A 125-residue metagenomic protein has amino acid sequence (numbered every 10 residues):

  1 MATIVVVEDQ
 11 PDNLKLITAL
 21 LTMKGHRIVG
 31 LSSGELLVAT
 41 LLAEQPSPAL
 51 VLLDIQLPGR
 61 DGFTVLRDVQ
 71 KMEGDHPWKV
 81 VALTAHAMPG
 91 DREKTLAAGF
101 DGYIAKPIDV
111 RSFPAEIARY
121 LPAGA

Functional and structural regions predicted by a protein language model:
E8: Conserved acidic carboxylate
P11-V29: Two-component/phosphorelay signaling modules centered on CheY-like receiver
D12, S33, D61-R67: Acidic catalytic/metal-coordinating carboxylates
G30-L50: Acidic, metal-coordinating helix/loop segments flanking the phosphotransfer/catalytic sites of two-component signaling
D54, T84: Active-site residues of response regulator receiver
P58, M88: The feature encodes the CheY-like receiver
I108-I117: C-terminal output helix
